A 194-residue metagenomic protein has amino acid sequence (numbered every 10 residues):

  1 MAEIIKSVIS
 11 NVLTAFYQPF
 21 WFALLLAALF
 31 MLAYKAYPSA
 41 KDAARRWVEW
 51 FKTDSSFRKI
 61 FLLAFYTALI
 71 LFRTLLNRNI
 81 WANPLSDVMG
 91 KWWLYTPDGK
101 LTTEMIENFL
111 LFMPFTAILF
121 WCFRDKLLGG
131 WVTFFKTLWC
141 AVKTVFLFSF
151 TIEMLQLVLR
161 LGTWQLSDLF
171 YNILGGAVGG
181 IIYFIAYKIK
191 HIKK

Functional and structural regions predicted by a protein language model:
M1-L161, L166, A177-K194: Bulky hydrophobic segments
